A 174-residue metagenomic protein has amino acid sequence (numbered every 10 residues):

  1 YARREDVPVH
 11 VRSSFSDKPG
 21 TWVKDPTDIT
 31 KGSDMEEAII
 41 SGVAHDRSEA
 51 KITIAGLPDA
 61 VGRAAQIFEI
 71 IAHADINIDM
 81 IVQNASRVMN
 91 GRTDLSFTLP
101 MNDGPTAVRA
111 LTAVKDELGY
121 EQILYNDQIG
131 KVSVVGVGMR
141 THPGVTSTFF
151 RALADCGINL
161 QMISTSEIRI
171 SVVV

Functional and structural regions predicted by a protein language model:
Y1-T165, R169-V174: C-terminal catalytic "cap/lid" subdomain
